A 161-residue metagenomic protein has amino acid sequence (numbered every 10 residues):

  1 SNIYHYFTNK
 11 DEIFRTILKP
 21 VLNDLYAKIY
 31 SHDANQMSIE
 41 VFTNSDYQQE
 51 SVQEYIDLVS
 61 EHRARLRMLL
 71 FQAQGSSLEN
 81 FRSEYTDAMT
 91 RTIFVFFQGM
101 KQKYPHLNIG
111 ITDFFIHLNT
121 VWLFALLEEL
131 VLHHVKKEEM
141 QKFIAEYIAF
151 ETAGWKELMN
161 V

Functional and structural regions predicted by a protein language model:
S1-E12, T16: Helix-turn-helix
K10, I39-N44: Sequence-specific DNA-binding recognition helix
E12-N35, D46, E50-E54, N80 (+2 more regions): Alpha-helical structural segments
L22, F42-A64, V121, A125 (+2 more regions): Amphipathic alpha-helical segments that line or abut small-molecule/effector binding pockets and mediate allosteric
D24-N35, R65, W122-L130: Solvent-exposed, amphipathic alpha-helical segments
Y30-S31, E54-E61, S76-Q102, D113-F124: Amphipathic alpha-helical packing segments from all-alpha helical-bundle domains
N35-V41, L69-S76, P105-N108: Short linear capping/connector segments at secondary-structure termini
R67, M100-F150, L158-V161: Hydrophobic/aromatic-rich alpha-helical bundle segments in the mid-to-C-terminal region
